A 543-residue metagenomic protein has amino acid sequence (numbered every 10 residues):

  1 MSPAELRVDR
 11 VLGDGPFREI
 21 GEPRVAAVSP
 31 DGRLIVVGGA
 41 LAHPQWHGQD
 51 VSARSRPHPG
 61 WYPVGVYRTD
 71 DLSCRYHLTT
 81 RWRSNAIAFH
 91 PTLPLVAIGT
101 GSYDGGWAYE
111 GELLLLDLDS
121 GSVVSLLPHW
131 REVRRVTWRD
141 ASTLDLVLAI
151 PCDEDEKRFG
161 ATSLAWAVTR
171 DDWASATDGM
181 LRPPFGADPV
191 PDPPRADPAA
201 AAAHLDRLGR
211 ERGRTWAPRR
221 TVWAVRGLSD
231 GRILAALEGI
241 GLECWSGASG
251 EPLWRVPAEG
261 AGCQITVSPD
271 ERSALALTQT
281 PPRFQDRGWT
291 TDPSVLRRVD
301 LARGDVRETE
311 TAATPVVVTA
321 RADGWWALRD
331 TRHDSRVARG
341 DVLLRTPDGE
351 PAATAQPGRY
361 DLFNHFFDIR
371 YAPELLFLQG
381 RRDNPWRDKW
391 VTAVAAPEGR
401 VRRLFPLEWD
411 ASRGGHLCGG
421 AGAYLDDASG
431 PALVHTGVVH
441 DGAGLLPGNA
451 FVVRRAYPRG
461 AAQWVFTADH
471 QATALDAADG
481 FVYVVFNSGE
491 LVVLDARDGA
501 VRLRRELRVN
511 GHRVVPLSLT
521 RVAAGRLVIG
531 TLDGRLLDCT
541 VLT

Functional and structural regions predicted by a protein language model:
V8-F17, S73-L78, S122-L127, G209-A217 (+6 more regions): A short beta-strand motif characteristic of beta-propeller blades
D14-A53, R214-I240: Beta-strand-rich domains and repeat architectures in extracellular enzymes and scaffolds, especially beta-propellers
I20-A27, T80-A88, H129-A141, M180-V190 (+7 more regions): Repeated scaffold domains used in trafficking and secretory/extracellular systems, primarily beta-propellers
I35, V96, L144-D145, I233-L234 (+6 more regions): Hydrophobic beta-strand positions that form the internal "hydrophobic ladder" of WD40/Gbeta-like beta-propeller blades
A40-L41, G101-Y103, A149-C152, G239 (+6 more regions): Residue-level signature of beta-propeller blades and closely related beta-rich strand-turn architectures in secreted
Q45-W61, D104-G111, E154-T162, A236-E238 (+5 more regions): Short, solvent-exposed loop/turn segments at conserved positions within beta-propeller repeat blades
R68-D71, D117-G121, T169-D171, S246-G250 (+6 more regions): Short loop/turn segments that connect beta-strands within beta-propeller blades
P151-C152, E156-D171, V509, R513-T543: Blade-level signature of beta-propeller repeat domains, shared across WD40, Kelch, NHL, RCC1 and BNR/Asp-box propellers
